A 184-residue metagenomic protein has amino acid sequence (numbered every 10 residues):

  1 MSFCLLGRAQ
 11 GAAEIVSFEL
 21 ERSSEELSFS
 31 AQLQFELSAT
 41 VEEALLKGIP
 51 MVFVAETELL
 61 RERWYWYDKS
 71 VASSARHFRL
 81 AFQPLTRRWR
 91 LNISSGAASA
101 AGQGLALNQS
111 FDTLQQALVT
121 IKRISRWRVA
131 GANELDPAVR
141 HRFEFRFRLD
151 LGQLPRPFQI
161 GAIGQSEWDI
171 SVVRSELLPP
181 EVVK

Functional and structural regions predicted by a protein language model:
M1-C4: Bacterial N-terminal signal peptides
Q10-S28: Short N-terminal segments immediately surrounding and downstream of signal-peptide cleavage
A13-E19, A39, A75-H77, R126-G131: Short structured motifs
S23-F35, I49-P50: Contiguous beta-strand segments within globular domains
L33-L46, E62-W66: Short amphipathic, basic-aromatic surface patches that mediate peripheral association with negatively charged
A44-V54, S70-R76: Short coil-to-beta strand junction motifs in C2/discoidin
H77-K184: Mature, soluble, non-transmembrane domains
